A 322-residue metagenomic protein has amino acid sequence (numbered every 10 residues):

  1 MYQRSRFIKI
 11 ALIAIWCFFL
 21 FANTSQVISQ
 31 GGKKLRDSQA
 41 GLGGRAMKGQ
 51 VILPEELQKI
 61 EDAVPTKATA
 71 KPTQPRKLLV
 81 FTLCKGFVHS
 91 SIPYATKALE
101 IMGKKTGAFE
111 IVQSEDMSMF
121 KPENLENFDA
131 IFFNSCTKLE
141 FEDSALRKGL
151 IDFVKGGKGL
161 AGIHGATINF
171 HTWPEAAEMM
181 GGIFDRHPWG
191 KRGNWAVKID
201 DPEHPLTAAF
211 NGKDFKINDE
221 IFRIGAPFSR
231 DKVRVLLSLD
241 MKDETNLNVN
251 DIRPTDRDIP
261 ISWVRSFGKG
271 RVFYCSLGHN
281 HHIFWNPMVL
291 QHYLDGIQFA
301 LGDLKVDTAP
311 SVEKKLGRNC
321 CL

Functional and structural regions predicted by a protein language model:
Y2-L12: Bacterial N-terminal signal peptides that target proteins for export
A11-N23: Bacterial N-terminal signal peptides
N23-G31: Signal peptide processing junction and immediate N-terminal pro/mature segment of secreted/exported proteins
G31-T73, P93, I101-T106, E115 (+1 more regions): Extracellular ligand-binding/catalytic regions of CAZymes and related secreted enzymes and adhesion modules
Q39-G49, V80, F87-N169: Helical hinge/lid and interdomain linker segments adjacent to catalytic or ligand-binding clefts that mediate domain
Q58-A63, K191-G268: Catalytic beta-strand/loop cores that center a nucleophilic Ser/Cys/Thr and support acyl-enzyme chemistry
P75-L79: Residues that mark the start of a beta-strand
A130, K138-G212: A glycine-rich, often tryptophan-bearing local segment used as a flexible ligand/cofactor-contacting loop or short
